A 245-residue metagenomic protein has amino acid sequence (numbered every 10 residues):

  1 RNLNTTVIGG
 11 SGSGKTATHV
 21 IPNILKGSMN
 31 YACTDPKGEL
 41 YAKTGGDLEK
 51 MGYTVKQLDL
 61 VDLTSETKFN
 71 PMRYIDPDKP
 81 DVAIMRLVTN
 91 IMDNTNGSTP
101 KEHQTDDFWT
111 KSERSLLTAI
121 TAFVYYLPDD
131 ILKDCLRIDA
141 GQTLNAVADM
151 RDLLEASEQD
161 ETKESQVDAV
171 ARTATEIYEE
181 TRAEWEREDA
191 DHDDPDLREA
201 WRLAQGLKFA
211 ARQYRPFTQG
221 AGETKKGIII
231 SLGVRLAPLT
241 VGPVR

Functional and structural regions predicted by a protein language model:
N2-R245: P-loop NTPase motor domains
